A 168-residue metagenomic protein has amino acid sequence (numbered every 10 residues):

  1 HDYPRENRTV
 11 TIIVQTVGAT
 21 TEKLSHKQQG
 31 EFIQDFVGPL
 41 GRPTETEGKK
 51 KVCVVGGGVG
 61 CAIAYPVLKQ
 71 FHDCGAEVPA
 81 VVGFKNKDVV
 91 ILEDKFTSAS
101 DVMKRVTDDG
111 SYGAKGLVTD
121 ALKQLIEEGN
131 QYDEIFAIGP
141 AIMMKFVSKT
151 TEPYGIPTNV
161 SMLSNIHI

Functional and structural regions predicted by a protein language model:
H1-Q29: Ferredoxin-reductase
A19-S164: FNR/FR-type flavoprotein reductase catalytic core
H167-I168: Conserved small/polar residues in nucleotide/adenosyl-binding loops
